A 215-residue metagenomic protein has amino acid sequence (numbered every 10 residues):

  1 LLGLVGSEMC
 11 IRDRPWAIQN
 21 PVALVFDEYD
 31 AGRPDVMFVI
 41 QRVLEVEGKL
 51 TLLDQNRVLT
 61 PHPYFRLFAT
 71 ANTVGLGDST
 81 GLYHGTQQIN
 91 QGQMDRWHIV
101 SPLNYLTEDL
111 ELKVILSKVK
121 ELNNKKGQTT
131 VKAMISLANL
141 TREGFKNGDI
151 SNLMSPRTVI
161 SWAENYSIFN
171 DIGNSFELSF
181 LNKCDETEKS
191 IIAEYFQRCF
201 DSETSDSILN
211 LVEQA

Functional and structural regions predicted by a protein language model:
L1-G6, I11: Single conserved hydrophobic/aromatic residue that forms the stacking wall/gate of nucleotide- or nucleobase-binding
G3, W16-A17, L59-P61: Short, flexible hinge/linker loops that cap or flank conserved catalytic cores
S7, R14, G32-V36, G85 (+6 more regions): Helical mechanochemical/support elements of P-loop NTPase systems and associated helical scaffolds
R14-V22: Short basic/glycine-enriched coil/helix segment immediately N-terminal to the Walker B
Q19, L44-E45: Residues at helix-coil transition
D27-E28, V39: Walker B catalytic acidic pair
A31-V36, E45-L112, L122: Canonical AAA+ ATPase core
Y105-L112, L116-A215: Alpha-helical lid/collar subdomain of P-loop NTPases
